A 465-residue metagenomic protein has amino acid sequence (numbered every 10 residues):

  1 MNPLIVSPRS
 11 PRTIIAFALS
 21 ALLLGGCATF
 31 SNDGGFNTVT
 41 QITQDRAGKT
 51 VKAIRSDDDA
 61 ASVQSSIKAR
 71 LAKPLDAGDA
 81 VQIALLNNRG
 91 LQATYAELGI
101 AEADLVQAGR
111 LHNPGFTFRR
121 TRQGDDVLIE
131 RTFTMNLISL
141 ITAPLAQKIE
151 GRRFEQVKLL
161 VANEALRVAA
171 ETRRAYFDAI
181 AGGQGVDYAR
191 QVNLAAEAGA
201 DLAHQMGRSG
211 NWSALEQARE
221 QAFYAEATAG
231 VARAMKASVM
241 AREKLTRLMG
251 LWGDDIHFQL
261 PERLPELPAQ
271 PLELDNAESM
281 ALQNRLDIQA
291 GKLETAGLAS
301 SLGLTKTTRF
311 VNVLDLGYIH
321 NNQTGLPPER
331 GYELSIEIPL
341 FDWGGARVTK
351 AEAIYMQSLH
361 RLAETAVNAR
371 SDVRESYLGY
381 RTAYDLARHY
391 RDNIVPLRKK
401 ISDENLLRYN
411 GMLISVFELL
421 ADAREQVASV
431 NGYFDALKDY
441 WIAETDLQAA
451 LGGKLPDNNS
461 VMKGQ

Functional and structural regions predicted by a protein language model:
N2, A28, A143, L159-M280 (+4 more regions): Periplasmic alpha-helical coiled-coil/stalk elements that build and connect Gram-negative outer-membrane
N2-L86, M235-M280, Q448-Q465: Terminal intrinsically disordered/low-complexity segments used for targeting and assembly
C27-K49, Q82-S139, R242-L251, N276-A346 (+5 more regions): A small-residue-enriched
R70, A80-N87, I149, W212 (+5 more regions): Amphipathic alpha-helical coiled-coil scaffold segments and their short linker/junction regions
Y95, K148-G151, A214-F223, V416-R424: Short, charged, amphipathic alpha-helical segments
E197, E226-G253, R361, A369 (+2 more regions): Short segments within alpha-helical structural elements
R347-H389: C-terminal structural cap/anchor segments
